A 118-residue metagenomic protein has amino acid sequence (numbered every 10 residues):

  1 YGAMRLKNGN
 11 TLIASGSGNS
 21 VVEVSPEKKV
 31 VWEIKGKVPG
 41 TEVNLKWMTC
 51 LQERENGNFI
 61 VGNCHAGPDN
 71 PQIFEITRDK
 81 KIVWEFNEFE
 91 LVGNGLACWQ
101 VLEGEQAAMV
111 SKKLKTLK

Functional and structural regions predicted by a protein language model:
Y1-K118: Histidine-/acidic-rich catalytic cores in large beta-rich domains
